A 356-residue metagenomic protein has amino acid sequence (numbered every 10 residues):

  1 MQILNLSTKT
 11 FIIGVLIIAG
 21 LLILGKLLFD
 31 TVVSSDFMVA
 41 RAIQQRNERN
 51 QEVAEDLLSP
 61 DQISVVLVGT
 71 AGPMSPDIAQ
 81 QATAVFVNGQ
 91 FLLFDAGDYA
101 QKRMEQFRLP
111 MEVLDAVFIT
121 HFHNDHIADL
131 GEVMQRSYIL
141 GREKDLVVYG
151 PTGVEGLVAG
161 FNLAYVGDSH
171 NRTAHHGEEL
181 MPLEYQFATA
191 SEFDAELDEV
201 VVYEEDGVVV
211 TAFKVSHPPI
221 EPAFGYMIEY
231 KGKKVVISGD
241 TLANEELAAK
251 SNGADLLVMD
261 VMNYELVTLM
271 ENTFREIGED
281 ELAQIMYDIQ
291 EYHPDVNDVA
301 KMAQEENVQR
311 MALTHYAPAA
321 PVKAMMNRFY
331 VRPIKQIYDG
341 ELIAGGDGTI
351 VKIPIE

Functional and structural regions predicted by a protein language model:
Q2-T31, G225, K234, L242-G345: Cap/insert and terminal regions of metallo-dependent hydrolase folds
Q2-V235, M325-I355: Binuclear metal-dependent hydrolase catalytic cores
